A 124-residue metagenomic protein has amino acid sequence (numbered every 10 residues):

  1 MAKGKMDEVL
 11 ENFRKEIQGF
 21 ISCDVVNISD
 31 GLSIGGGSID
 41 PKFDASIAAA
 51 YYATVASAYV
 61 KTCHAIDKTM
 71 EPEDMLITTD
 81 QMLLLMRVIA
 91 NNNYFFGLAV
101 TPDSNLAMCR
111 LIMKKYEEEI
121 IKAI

Functional and structural regions predicted by a protein language model:
M1-I124: Non-catalytic interaction/Regulatory regions outside core domains
